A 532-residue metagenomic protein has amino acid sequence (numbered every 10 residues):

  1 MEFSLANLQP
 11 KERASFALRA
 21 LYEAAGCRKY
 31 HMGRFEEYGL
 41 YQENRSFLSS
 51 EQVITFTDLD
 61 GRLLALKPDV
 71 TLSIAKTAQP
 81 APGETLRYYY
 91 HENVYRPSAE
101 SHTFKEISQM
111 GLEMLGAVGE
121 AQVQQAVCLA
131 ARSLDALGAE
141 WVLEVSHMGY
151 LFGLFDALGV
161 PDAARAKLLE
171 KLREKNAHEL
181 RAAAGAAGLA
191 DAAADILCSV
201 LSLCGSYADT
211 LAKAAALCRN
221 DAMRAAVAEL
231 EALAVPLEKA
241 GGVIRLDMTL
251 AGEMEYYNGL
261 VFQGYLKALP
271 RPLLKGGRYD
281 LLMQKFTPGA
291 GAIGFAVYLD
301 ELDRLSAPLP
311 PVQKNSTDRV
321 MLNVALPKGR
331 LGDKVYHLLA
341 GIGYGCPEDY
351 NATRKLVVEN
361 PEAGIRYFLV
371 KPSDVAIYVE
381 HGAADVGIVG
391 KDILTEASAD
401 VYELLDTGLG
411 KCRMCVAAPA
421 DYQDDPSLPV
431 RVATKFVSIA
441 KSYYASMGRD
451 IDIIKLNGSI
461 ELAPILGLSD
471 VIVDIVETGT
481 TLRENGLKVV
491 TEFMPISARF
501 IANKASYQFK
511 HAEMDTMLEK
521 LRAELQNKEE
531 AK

Functional and structural regions predicted by a protein language model:
M1-L64, Q124: TRNA-binding/sensing appendages of the translation machinery
N7-A25, E36-E37, T71-P82, Y89-A139 (+1 more regions): Positively charged, Gly/Ser-enriched RNA/tRNA-binding surfaces
M32-E51, S146-D156, L250-G259, E461-L466: Beta-rich nucleic-acid/ligand-interaction surfaces
E51-S101, V375, E380-V389: Glycine-rich, N-terminal phosphate-binding loop and its surrounding beta-alpha-beta segment
E51-V53, L63, L86-Y90, I107-G111 (+8 more regions): Broad gene-expression machinery/nucleic-acid interaction feature
D60-R62, M114-E120, S506: A generic structural motif
L151-G242, E477, G486-K488, K510-A531: Long, charged alpha-helical interface segments
T317-K532: Domain-level signature for soluble enzymes in the chorismate/prephenate branch of the shikimate pathway
